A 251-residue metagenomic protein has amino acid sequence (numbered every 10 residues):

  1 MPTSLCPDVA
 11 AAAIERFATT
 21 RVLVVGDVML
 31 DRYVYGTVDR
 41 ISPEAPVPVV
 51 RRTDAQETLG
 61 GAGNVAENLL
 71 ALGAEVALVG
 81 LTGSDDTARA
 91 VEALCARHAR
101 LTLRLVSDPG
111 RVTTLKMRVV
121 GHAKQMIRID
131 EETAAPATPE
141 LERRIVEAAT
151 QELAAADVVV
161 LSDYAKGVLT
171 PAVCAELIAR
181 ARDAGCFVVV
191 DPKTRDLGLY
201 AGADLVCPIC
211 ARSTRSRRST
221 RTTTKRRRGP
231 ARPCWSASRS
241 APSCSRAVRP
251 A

Functional and structural regions predicted by a protein language model:
M1-D39: Positively charged, low-complexity intrinsically disordered leader regions
P2-A13, P43, V47-L115: Substrate-binding N-lobe of the ribokinase-like
F17, L153-A154, L197-A201: A short, aliphatic-rich alpha-helical micro-motif
L23-V25, R128, D157-V160, V189 (+2 more regions): Structural motif
P43-V50, H122-A135, P208-R215: Gly-rich Lys/Arg/Thr-decorated short loops/hinges at beta-loop-alpha junctions or inter-strand turns that position
L105-R111, K116-L153: Conserved phosphate-binding/catalytic loop of the ribokinase/pfkB sugar-kinase fold
L153-V168: Short acidic, glycine-rich surface-loop motifs adjacent to enzyme active sites
K166-A251: Conserved phosphate/ATP/ADP-binding segment of small-molecule kinases
